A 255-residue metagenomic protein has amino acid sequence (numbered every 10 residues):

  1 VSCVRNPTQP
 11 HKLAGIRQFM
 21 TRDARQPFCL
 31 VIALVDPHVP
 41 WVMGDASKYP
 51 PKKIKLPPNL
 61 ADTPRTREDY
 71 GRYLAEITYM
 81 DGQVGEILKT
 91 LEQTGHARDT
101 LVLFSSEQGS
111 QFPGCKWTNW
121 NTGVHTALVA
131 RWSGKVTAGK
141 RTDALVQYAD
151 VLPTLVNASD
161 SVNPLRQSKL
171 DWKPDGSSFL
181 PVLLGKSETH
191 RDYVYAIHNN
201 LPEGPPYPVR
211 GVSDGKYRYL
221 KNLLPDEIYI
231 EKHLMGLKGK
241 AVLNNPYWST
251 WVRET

Functional and structural regions predicted by a protein language model:
V1-P7, R17-K173, H198, G211 (+1 more regions): Active-site-proximal cap/lid insertion segments
T21, E92, L184-H190: Basic phosphate/pyrophosphate-binding loop/patch that engages nucleotide-derived ligands
K169-G185: Extended, compositionally biased low-complexity polar/Lys-Gly-rich tracts and adjacent boundary/linker regions are
G176-P181, H190-H198: Polar, glycine-rich mid-to-C-terminal structural blocks that act as macromolecule-binding/assembly scaffolds
D192, K216-Y217: Short, surface-exposed beta-edge/turn micro-motifs
P202: Active-site loop/lid in soluble adenylation, ligation, and acyl-transfer enzymes
P205-P206: Extended ligand-binding clefts on enzyme/binding-domain cores
